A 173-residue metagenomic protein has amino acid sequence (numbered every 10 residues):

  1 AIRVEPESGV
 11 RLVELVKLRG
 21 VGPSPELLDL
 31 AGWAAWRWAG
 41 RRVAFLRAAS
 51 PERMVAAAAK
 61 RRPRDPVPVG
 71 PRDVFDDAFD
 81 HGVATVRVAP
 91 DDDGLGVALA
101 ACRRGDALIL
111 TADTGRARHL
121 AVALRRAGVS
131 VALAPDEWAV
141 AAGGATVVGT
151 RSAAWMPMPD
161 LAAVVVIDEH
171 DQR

Functional and structural regions predicted by a protein language model:
A1-R173: Accessory, non-ATPase domains that flank or precede helicase/AAA+ motor cores in DNA-metabolism machines
